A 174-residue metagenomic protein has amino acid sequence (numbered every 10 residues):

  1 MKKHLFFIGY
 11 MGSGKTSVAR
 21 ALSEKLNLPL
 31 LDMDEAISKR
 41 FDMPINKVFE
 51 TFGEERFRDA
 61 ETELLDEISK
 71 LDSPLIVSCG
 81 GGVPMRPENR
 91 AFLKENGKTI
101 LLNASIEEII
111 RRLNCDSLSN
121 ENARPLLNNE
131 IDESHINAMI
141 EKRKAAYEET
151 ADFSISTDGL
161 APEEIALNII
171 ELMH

Functional and structural regions predicted by a protein language model:
F7: Hydrophobic anchor at the beta1->P-loop junction of P-loop NTPases
Y10: P-loop (Walker A) phosphate-binding loop of NTP-binding proteins
S13: ATP-binding Walker
T16: Walker A/P-loop
K25, R111, E141-H174: NTP-dependent small-molecule kinase module
M33-V83, P87-K94, P125: ATP-dependent small-molecule kinase phosphotransfer cores that center on conserved nucleotide phosphate-binding segments
N96-K144: A glycine- and Lys/Arg-enriched "phosphate-lid" helix/loop adjacent to the NTP-binding pocket of small-molecule kinases
